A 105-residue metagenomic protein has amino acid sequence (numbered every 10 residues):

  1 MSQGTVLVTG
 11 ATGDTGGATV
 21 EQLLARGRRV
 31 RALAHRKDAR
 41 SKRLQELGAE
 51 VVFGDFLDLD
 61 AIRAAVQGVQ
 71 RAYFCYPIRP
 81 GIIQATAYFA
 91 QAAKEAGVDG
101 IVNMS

Functional and structural regions predicted by a protein language model:
S2-R28: N-terminal Rossmann NAD(P)H-binding glycine-rich loop of SDR-like oxidoreductase domains
T9, L33, I101-S105: SDR active-site strand-loop-helix element
R28-R36, F74: Conserved glycine-rich Rossmann-like NAD(P)H-binding loop of the short-chain dehydrogenase/reductase
L33-D38, G54-L57: N-terminal Rossmann-fold cofactor-binding loop
R40-E50: Short, conserved SAM-binding/catalytic segment of Class I S-adenosyl-L-methionine-dependent methyltransferases
V52, L59-A61, Q67-I101: NAD(P)-cofactor binding segment of oxidoreductase domains
